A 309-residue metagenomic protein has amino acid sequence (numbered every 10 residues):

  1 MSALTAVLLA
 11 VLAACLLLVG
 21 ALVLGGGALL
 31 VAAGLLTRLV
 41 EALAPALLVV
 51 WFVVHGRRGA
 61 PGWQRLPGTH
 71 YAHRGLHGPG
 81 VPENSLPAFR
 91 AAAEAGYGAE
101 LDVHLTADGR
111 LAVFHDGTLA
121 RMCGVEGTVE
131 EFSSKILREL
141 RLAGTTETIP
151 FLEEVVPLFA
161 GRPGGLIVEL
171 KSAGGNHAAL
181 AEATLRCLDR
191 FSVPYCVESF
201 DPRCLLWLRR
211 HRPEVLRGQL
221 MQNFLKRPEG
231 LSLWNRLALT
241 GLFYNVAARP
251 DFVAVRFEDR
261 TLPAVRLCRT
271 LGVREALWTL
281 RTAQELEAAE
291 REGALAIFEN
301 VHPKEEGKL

Functional and structural regions predicted by a protein language model:
S2-L309: Phosphate-group recognition and catalysis centered on beta-loop-alpha active-site segments
